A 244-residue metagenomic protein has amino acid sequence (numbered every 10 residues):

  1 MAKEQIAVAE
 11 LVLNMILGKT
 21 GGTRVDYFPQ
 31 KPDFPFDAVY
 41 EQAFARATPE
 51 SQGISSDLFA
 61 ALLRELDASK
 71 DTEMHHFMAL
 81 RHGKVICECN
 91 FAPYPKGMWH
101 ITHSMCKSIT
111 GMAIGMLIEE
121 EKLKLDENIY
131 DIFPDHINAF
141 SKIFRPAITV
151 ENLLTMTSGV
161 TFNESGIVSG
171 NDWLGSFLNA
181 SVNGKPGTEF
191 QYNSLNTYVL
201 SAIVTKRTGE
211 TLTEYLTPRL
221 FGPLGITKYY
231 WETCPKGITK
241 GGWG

Functional and structural regions predicted by a protein language model:
M1-P95, H100, E119-L123: N-terminal leader/targeting segments and the immediately adjacent pre-domain N-terminus
H76-A79, V85-E88, N152-L154, Q191 (+2 more regions): Structural recognition of the beta-strand scaffold that forms the well-ordered cores of secreted hydrolase catalytic
G83, I101-D126, L153, L200-V204: Active-site SXXK
V85, A92, V160-T161, T197 (+1 more regions): Solvent-exposed loop/turn segments at secondary-structure junctions within structured extracellular/periplasmic domains
C89-M98, L178-P186, P235-I238: Glycine/charged-rich beta-loop-alpha catalytic/anionic-binding loops adjacent to active sites
H103, F190-Y192: Catalytic tyrosine of NAD(P)H-dependent dehydrogenase/reductases that use a Tyr as the general acid/base
E120-S158, N179, T208-G244: Active-site helix/loop module of the DD-peptidase/beta-lactamase fold, centered on the serine-lysine SxxK catalytic
G170-G187, N196: Amphipathic alpha-helical interface segments
